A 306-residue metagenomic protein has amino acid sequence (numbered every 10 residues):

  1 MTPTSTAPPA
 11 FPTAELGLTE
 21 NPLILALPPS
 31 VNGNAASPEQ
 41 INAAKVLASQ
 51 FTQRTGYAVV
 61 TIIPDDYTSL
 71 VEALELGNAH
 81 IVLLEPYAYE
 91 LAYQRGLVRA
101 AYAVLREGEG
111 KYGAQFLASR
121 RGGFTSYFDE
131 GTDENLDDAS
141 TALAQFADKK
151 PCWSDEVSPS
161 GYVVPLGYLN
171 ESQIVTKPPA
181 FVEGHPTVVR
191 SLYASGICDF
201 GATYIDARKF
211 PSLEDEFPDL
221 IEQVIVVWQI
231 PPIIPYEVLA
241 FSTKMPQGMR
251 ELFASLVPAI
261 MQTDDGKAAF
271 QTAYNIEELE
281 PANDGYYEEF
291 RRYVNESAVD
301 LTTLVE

Functional and structural regions predicted by a protein language model:
M1-S69, D265-E306: N-terminal hydrophobic or amphipathic helices and topogenic motifs
E20-S30, R106-Q115, E216-A254, T272-N283: Periplasmic-binding protein-like
A44-Y57, A139-K149, D155, P159-V182 (+1 more regions): Ligand-binding cleft/hinge of the Venus flytrap
V60-E72, T176-S191, I233: Short helix-initiation/N-cap motifs at beta->coil->alpha
L74-E75, F146, L192-A194: Hydrophobic residues within well-ordered alpha-helices
E75, A79-A103, K111, L117: N-terminal segment of the mature folded domain
L83-G96, Y168-E171, A194, D199-E222: A ligand-binding cleft/hinge motif common to bilobed small-molecule-binding domains
V104-G161, G167-L169: A conserved helix-loop-strand patch within extracytoplasmic ligand-binding domains of the periplasmic binding
